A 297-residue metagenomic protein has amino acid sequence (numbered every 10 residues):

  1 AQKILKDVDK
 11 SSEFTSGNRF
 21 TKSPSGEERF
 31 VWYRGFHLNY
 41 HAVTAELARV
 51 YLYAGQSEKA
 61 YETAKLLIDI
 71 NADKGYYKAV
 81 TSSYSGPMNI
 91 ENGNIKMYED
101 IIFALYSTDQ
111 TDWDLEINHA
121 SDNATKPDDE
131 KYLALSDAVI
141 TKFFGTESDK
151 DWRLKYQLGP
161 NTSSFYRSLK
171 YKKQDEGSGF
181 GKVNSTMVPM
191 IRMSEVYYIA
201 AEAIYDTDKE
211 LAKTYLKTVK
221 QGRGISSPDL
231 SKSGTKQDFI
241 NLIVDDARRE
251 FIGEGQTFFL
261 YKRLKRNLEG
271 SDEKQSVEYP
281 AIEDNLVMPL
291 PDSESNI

Functional and structural regions predicted by a protein language model:
A1-H119, F144-I297: Acidic/polar-rich alpha-helix caps and helix-coil junctions
N123-F144, R153: Short, cationic low-complexity segments
